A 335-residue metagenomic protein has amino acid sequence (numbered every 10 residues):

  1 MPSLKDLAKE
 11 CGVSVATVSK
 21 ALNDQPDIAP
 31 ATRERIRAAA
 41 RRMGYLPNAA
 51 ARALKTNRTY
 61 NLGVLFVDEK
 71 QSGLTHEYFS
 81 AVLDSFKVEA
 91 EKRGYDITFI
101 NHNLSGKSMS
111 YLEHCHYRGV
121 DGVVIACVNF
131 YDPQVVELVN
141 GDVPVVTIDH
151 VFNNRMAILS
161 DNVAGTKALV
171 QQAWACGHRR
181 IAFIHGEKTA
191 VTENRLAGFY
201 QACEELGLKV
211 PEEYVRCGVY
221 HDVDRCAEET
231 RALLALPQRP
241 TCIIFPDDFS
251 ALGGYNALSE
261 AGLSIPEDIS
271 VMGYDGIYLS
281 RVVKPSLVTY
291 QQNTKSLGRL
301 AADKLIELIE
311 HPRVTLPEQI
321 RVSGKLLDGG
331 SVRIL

Functional and structural regions predicted by a protein language model:
M1, E10, R42, S85-R93 (+2 more regions): Bacterial carbohydrate/catabolite-sensing allosteric modules
M1, P47-N48, S108-S110, Y131-D132 (+2 more regions): Structural motif corresponding to alpha-helix initiation and N-cap regions
M1-Y60: N-terminal helix-turn-helix DNA-binding module of bacterial transcription factors
S14, Y60, D121, H178-R180 (+1 more regions): Short acidic/polar active-site loop segments enriched in Thr and Asp
R33, F79-L83, L196: Short amphipathic alpha-helical segment that frequently serves as the phosphate-/nucleotide-binding helix
R42-N48, L104-S108, C127-V128, Y255: Short gly/ser/thr-rich secondary-structure transition/capping motifs
N61-Q171, A175, L234-A235: Alpha-helical recognition/docking segments in bacterial nutrient-uptake and carbohydrate-utilization systems
